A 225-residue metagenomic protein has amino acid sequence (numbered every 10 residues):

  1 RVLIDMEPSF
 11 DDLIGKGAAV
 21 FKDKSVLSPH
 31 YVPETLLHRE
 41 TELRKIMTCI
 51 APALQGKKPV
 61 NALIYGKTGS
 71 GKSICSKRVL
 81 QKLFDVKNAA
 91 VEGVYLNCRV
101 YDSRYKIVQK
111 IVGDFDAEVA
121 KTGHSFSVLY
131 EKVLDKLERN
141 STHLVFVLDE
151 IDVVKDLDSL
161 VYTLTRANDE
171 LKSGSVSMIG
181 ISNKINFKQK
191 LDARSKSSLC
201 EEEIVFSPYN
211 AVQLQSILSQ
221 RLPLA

Functional and structural regions predicted by a protein language model:
R1-K58, K82-D85: A short, basic N-terminal segment
R1-V2, H30-Y31, T35, I46 (+9 more regions): Acidic, polar-rich N-terminal leader regions of halophilic archaeal proteins
E7-D23, S28, P59, S76 (+1 more regions): Mid-core helix/loop region of P-loop NTP-binding domains shared across ATPases and GTPases
V32, E92, C200-E202: Short amphipathic alpha-helical segments
K57-R78, V100: Walker A/P-loop nucleotide-binding motif
N61-L63, V86-R99: Conserved catalytic segments around the Walker B and adjacent sensor/switch elements of P-loop NTPase domains
Q81-V91, A117-V119: Post-Walker A helix-loop "phosphate-sensing" segment adjacent to the P-loop in P-loop NTPases
